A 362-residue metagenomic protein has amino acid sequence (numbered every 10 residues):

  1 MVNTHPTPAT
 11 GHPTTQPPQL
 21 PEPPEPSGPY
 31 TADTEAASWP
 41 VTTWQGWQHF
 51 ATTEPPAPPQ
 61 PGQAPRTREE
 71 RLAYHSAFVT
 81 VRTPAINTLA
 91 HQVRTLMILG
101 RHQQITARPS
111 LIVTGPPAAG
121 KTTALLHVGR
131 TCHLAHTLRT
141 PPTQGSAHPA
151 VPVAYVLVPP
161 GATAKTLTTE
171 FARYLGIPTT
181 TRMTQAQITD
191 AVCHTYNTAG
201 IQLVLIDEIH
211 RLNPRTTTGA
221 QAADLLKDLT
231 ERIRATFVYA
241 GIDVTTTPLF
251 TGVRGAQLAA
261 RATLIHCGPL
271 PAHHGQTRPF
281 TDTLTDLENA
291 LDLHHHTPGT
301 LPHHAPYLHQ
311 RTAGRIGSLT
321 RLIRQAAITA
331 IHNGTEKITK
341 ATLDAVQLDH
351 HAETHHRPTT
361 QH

Functional and structural regions predicted by a protein language model:
V2-P58, H273-H274, T281-H362: C-terminal alpha-helical "lid" subdomain
A51-P65, H148-A150, T163-E170, P178-T236 (+3 more regions): Mid-core helix/loop region of P-loop NTP-binding domains shared across ATPases and GTPases
A77-I98: N-terminal pre-Walker A segment at the start of P-loop NTPase domains
G100-R108, S146: Phosphate-binding P-loop
K121: Conserved lysine of the Walker
A124, V128: Hydrophobic positions on the alpha1 helix immediately C-terminal to the Walker A/P-loop
T131-T143, I177-T179: Post-Walker A helix-loop "phosphate-sensing" segment adjacent to the P-loop in P-loop NTPases
N213-R215, A222-H303: The catalytic "switch" region of P-loop NTPases
